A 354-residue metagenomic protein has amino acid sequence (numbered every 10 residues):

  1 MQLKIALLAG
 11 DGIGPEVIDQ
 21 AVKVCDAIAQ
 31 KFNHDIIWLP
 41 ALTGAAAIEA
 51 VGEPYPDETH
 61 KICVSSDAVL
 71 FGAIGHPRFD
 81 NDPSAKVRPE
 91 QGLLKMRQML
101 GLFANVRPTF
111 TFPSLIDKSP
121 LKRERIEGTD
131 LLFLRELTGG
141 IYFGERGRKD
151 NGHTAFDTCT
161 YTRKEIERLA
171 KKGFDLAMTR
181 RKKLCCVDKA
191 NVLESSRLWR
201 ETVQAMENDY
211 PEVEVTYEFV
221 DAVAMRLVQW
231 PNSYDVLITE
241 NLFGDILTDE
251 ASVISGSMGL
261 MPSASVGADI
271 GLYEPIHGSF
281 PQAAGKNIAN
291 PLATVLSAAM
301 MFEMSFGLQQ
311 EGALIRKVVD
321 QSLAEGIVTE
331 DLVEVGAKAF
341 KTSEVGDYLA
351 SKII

Functional and structural regions predicted by a protein language model:
M1-I5: Extreme N-terminal starter segment of soluble prokaryotic enzymes
A6-K23, I28-A29, N151-D221, S233: Glycine-rich phosphate/diphosphate-binding loop of Rossmann-like nucleotide-binding domains
D11-G14, D67, L134, G173 (+4 more regions): Buried hydrophobic positions in well-ordered alpha/beta secondary-structure cores of metabolic enzymes
N33-D57, M225-L227: N-terminal beta-loop-helix "entrance" segment that forms/cooperates in small-molecule cofactor or anionic ligand
A45-I48, V228-I327: Glycine-rich phosphate/nucleotide-binding loop
E49-F156, L242: N-terminal glycine-rich phosphate/adenylate-binding segment common to multiple enzyme folds
T138-G139, F143-R180, L184, A190-V192 (+3 more regions): Glycine-rich phosphate/pyrophosphate-binding loop and the adjoining helix
N191, W199-R200, Q204-G259, I353: Accessory "access/gating" subregions that flank catalytic or transport cores
